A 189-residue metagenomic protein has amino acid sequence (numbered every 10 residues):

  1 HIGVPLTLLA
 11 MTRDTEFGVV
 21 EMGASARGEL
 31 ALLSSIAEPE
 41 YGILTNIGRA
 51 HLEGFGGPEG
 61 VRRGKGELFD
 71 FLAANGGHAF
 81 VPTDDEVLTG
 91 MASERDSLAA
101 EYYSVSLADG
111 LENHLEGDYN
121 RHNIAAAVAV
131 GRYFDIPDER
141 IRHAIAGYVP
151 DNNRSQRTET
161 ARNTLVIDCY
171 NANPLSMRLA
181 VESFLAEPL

Functional and structural regions predicted by a protein language model:
T7-A10: N-terminal phosphate/diphosphate-binding loop that engages ATP/GTP or pyrophosphate donors across diverse enzyme folds
D14-T15, L189: Short, high-confidence coil segments that cap the C-terminus of an alpha-helix and link into the following beta-strand
T15-L30, L165-N171: Switch II (G3) loop of P-loop NTPases
A24, R49, D85, N171-A172: Short, glycine/acidic-enriched loop or turn micro-motifs at the edges of active sites
S34: Glycine-rich phosphate-binding loops of nucleotide-dependent enzymes
E40-T164, A186: Acidic, Mg2+-coordinating active-site environments of NTP-dependent enzymes
D151, C169-L189: Active-site beta-alpha connecting loops in nucleotide-dependent enzymes
